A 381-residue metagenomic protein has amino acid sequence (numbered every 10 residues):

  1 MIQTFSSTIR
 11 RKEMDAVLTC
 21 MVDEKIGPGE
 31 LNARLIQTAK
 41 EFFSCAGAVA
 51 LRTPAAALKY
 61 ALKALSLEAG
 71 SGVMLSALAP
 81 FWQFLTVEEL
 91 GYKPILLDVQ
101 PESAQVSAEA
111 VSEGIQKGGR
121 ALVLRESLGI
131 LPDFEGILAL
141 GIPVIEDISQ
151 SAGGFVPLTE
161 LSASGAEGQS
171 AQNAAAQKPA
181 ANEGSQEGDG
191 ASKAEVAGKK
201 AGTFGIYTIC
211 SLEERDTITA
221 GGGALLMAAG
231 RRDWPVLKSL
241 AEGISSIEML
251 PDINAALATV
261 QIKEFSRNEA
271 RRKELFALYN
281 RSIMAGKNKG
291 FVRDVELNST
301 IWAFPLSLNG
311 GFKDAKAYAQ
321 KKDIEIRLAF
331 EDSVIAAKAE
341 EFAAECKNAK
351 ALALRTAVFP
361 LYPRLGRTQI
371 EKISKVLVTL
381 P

Functional and structural regions predicted by a protein language model:
M1-A64, E68, L90, G366-K372 (+1 more regions): Conserved PLP-binding active-site segment in aminotransferase class I/II-type PLP enzymes
A33-I36, C45-V49, A121-R125, F134 (+1 more regions): PLP-dependent aminotransferase class I/II
A50, L75, L226: Conserved SAM-binding loop
A61-G114, A319: Conserved PLP-anchoring active-site segment centered on the Schiff-base-forming lysine
L78, Y92, V99, E126 (+4 more regions): Histidine-centered beta-alpha loop that forms part of the nucleotide-sugar donor binding/catalytic region in diverse
E102-G165, N173, K178-A220, L226-R232 (+1 more regions): Active-site phosphate-binding strand-loop segment of PLP-dependent enzymes
